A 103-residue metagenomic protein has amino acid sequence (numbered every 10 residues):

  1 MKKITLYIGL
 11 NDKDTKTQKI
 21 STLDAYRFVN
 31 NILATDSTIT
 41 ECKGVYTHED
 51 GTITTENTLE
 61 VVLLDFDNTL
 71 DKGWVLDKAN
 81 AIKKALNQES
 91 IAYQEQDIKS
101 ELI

Functional and structural regions predicted by a protein language model:
M1-I103: Positively charged, small/polar-rich N-terminal and surface patches that mediate targeting and assembly and bind
